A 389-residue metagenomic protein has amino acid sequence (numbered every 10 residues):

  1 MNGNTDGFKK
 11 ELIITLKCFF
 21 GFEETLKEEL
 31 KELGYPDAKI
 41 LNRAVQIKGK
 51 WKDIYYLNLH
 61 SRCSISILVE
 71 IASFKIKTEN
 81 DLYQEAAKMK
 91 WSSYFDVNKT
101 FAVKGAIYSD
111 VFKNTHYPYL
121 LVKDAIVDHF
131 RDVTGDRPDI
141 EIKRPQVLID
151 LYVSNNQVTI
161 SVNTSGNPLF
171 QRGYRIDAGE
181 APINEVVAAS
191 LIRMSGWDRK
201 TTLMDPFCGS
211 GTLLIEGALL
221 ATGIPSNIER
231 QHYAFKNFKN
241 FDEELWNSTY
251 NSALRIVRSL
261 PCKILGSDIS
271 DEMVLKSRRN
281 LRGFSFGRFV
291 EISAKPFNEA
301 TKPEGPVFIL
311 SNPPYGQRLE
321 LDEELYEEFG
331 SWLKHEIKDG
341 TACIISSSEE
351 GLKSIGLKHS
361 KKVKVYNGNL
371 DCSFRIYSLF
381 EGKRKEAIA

Functional and structural regions predicted by a protein language model:
N2-P145, A389: Non-catalytic nucleic-acid substrate-recognition regions in nucleic-acid-modifying enzymes
K52-L59, N167-F170, K383-K385: Short, charged/polar, Gly/Pro-enriched secondary-structure boundary elements
Y108-V111, P168, P314-R318: A short, flexible beta-alpha/helix-coil linker loop
I149-S165, R375, R384: C-terminal edge-of-domain segments
I160-M194: SAM-dependent Rossmann-like transferase core, predominantly class I methyltransferases with a strong bias toward
I183-K302, E323: Conserved S-adenosyl-L-methionine
K295-A389: C-terminal catalytic and target-recognition region of SAM-dependent MTase-like enzymes, primarily methyltransferases
